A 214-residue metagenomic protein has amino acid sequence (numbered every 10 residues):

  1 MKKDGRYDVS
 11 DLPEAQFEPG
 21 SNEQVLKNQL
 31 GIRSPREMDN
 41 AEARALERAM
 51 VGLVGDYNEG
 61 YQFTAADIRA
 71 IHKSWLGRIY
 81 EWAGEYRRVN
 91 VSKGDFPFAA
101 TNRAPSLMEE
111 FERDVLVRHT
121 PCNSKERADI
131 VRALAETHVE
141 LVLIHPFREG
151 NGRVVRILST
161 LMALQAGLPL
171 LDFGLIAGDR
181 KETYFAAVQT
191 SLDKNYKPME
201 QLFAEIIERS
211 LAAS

Functional and structural regions predicted by a protein language model:
M1-S214: FIC/Doc superfamily catalytic core
